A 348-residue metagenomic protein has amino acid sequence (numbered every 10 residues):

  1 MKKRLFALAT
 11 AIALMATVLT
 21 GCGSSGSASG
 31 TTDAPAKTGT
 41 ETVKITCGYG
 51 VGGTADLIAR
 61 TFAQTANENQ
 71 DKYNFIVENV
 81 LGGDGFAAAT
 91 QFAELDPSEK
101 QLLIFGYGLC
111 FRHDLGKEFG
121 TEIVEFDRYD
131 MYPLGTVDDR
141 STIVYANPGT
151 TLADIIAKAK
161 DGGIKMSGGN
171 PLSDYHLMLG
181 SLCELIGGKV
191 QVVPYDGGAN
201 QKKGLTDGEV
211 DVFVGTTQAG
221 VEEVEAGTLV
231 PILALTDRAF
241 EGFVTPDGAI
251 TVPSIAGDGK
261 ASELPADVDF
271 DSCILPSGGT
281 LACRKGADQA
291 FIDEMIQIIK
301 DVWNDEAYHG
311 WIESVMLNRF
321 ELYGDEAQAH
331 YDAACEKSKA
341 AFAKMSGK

Functional and structural regions predicted by a protein language model:
M1-K44, S346-K348: Short, low-complexity disordered leader/linker segments with a strong preference for bacterial N-terminal type II
G30-D130, Y175, I186-E223, E306 (+2 more regions): N-terminal (or domain-start) structured segment
V43-V51, I156-L172: Short loop->beta-strand "edge-of-pocket" segments that line small-molecule binding or catalytic clefts across diverse
K100-L103, E122-I143, K165-S167, I232 (+1 more regions): A structural signal for short loop-to-beta-strand junctions that line the ligand-binding cleft of periplasmic/secreted
C110, G135-P148, K165-G188: Extracytoplasmic ligand-binding site segments that recognize negatively charged/polar headgroups
P133-I156, I232-L233, A239-G248, L281-C283: Hydrophobic/proline-rich hinge and linker segments of small-molecule sensing/allosteric domains, predominantly
E184, A287-K348: An extracytoplasmic/periplasmic, membrane-proximal ligand-sensing/linker region
V224-W303: C-terminal lobe and pocket-closing loops of periplasmic/extracytoplasmic Venus-flytrap solute-binding proteins
